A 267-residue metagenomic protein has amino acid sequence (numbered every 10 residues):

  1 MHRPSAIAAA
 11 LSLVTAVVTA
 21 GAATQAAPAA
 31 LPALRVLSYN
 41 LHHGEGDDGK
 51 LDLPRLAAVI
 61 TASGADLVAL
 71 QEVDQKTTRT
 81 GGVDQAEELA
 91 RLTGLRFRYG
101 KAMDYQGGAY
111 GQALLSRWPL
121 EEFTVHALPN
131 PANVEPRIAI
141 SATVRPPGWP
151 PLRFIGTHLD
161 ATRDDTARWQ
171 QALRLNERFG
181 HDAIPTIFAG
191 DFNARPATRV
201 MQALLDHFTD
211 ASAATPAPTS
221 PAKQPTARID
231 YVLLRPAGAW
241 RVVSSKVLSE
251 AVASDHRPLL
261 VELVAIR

Functional and structural regions predicted by a protein language model:
M1-P4: Positively charged n-region of N-terminal signal peptides that target proteins for export
A8-T19: Bacterial N-terminal signal peptides
A22-S63, L67, Q75, R79 (+3 more regions): Active-site regions of metal-assisted phosphoester/phosphodiester hydrolases, unifying DNase/endonuclease modules
L70: Mg2+-dependent endonuclease catalytic cores in nucleic-acid-processing enzymes, primarily RNase H-like
V83-D84: Short, surface-exposed acidic-centric catalytic microdomains
